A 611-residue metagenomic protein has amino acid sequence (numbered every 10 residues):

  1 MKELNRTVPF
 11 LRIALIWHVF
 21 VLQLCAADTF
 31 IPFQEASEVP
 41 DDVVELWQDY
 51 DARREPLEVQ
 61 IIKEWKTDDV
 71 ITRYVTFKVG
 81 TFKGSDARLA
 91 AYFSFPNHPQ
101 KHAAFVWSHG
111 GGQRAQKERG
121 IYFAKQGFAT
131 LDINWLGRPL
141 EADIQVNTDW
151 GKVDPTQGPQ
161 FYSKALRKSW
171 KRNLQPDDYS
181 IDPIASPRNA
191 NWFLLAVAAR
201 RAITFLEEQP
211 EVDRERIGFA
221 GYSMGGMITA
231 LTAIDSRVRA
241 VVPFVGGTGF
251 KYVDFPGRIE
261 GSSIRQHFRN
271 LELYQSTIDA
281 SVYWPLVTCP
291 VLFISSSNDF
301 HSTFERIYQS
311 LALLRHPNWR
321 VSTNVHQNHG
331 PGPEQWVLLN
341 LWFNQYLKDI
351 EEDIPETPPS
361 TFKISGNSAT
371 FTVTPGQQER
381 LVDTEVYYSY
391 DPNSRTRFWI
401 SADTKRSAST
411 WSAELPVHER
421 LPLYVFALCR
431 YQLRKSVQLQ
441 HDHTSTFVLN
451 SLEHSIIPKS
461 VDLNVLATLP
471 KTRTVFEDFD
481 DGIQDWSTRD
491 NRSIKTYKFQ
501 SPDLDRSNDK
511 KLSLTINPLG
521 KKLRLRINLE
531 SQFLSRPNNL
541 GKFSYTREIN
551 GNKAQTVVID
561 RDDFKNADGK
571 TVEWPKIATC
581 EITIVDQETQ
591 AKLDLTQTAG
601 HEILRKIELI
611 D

Functional and structural regions predicted by a protein language model:
D49-P99: N-terminal cap/lid segment of alpha/beta-hydrolase-fold proteins
A90-F93, K101-G110, T130: Short beta-strand element of the alpha/beta-hydrolase
I121-A196, T248-E260: Cap/lid segment of the alpha/beta-hydrolase catalytic domain
R200-R265: Primarily recognizes the serine-hydrolase "nucleophile elbow" in alpha/beta-hydrolase and SGNH/GDSL folds
V287, F293-S295: Short beta-strand/loop motif that positions the catalytic acidic residue of the alpha/beta-hydrolase fold
L314-G330: Catalytic histidine neighborhood in serine/cysteine hydrolases with alpha/beta-hydrolase-type architecture
Q345-Y388, I400-E414, V465-R473, N508: Surface beta-strand/loop "capping" patches
V475, W486-K570, K576, T583-I610: Extracellular ligand-binding interfaces
